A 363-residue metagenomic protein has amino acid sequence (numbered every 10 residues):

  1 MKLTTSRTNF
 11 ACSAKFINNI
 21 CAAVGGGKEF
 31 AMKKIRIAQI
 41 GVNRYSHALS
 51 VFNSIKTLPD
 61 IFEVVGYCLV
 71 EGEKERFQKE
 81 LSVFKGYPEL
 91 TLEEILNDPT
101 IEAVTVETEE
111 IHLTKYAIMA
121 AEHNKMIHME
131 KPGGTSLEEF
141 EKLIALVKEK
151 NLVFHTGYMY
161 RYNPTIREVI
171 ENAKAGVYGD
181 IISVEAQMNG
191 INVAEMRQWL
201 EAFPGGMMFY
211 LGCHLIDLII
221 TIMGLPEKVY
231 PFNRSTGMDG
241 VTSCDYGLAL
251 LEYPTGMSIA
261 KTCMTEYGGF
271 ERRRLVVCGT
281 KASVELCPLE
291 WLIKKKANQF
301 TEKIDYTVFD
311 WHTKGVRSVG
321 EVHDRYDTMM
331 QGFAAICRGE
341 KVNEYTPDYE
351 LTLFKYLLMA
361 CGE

Functional and structural regions predicted by a protein language model:
I17, F30-K34, I40, C68 (+2 more regions): C-terminal helix-rich "cap/oligomerization" subdomain common to oxidoreductases
N18, A22-E29, K33, I111 (+1 more regions): A contiguous active-site-proximal alpha/beta segment in oxidoreductase catalytic domains
C21-V83: N-terminal Rossmann-like dinucleotide-binding module
K34, L58, M159, L275-D348 (+1 more regions): C-terminal glycine/acidic-rich active-site capping loop/insertion
N43-R44, Y160-G240: Predominantly a Rossmann-like dinucleotide-binding segment in NAD(P)-dependent oxidoreductases
V83-L146: Beta-loop-alpha module in the N-terminal Rossmann-like domain of NAD(P)-dependent dehydrogenases, especially those
M129, F154-T156, E185, A260 (+1 more regions): Hydrophobic residues in well-ordered beta-strands that form the structural core
Y210, I216-L292, M330-K341, L358-M359: Contiguous beta-strand/loop segments that form the cofactor/metal-binding neighborhood of enzyme cores
